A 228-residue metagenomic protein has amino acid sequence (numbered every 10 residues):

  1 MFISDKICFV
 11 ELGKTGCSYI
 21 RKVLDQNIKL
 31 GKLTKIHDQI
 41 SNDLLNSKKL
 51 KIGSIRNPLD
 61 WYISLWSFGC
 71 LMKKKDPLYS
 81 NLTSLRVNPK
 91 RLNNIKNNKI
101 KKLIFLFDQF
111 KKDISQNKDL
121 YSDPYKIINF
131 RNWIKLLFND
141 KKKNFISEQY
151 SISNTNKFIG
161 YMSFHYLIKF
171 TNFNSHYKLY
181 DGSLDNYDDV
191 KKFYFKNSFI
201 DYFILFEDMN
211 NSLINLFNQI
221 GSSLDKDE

Functional and structural regions predicted by a protein language model:
F2-K49, S54-P58: A cross-family signal for N-terminal binding/gating loops and helix N-caps that shape access to the active site
T34-G53, D60-E228: PAPS-dependent sulfotransferase catalytic domain
